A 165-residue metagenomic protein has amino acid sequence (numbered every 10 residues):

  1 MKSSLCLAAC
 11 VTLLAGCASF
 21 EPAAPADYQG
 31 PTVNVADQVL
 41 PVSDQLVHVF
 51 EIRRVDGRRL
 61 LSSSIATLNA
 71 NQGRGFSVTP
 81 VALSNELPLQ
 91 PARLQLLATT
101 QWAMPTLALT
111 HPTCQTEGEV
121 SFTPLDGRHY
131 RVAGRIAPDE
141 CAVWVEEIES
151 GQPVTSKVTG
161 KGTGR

Functional and structural regions predicted by a protein language model:
M1-S19: Sec-dependent bacterial lipoprotein signal peptides
C17-F122, H129-R165: Short loop/turn and low-complexity linker motifs enriched in small/turn-promoting residues
